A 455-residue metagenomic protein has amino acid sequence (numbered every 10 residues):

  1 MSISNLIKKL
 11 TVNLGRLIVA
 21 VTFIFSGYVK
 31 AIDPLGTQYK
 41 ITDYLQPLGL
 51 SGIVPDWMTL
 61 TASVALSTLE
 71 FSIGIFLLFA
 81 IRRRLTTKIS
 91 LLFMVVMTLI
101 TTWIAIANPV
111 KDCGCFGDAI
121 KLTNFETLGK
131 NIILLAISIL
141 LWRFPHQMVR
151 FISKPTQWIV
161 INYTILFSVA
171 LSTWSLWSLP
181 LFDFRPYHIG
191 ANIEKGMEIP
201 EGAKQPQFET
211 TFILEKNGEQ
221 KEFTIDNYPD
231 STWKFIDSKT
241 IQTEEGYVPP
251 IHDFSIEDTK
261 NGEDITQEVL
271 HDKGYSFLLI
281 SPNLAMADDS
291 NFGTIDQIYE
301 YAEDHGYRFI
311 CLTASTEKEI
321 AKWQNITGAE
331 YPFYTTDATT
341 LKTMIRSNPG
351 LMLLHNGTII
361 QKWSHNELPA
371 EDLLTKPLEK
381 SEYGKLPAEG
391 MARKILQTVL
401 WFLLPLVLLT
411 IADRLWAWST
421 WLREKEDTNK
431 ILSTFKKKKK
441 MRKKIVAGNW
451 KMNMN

Functional and structural regions predicted by a protein language model:
K9-A31, T59-I100: Functionalized membrane-embedded alpha-helices
T86, A287-G293, F402-K438: Juxtamembrane interface at the cytosolic side of transmembrane helices
V95-M148: Membrane-embedded alpha-helical segments of integral membrane proteins
I152-F182: Internal/C-terminal transmembrane anchor helices
L171-I265: Membrane-interface segments at or immediately adjacent to transmembrane helices that form the boundary between
E257, T266-M286: Short active-site neighborhood of thiol/selenol oxidoreductases, capturing the structured segment around
F309-I310, I326-R346: Short, internal strand/loop/helix patches that form the active-site neighborhood or redox-interaction surface
M441-N455: Conserved N-terminal beta1-alpha1 strand-loop-helix module at the mouth
